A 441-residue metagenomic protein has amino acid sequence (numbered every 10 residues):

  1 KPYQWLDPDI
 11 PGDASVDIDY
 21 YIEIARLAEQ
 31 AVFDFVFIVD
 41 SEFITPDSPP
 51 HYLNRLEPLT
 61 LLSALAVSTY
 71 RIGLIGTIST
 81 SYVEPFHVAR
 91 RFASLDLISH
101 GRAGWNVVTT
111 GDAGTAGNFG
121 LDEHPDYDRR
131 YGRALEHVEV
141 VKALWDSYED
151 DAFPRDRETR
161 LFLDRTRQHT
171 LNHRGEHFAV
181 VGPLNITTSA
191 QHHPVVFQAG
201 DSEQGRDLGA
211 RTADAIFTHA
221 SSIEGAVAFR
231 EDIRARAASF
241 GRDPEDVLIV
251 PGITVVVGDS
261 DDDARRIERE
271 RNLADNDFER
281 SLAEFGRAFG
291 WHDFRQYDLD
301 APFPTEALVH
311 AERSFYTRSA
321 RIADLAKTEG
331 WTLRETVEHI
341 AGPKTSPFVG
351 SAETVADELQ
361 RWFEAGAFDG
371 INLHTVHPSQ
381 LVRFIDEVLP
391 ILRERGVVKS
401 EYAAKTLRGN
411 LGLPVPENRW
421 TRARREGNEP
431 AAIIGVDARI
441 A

Functional and structural regions predicted by a protein language model:
K1-S68, Q191-P194, A423-E426, A431-A441: N-terminal beta1-alpha1-beta2 module of alpha/beta enzyme domains
S15-A28, Q198-L208, S351-E364: Short, acidic/polar
A28, V32, L65, L95 (+8 more regions): Conserved, mostly hydrophobic/aromatic
E29-Q30, L62-Y70, D96-R102, A238-P244 (+1 more regions): Acidic (Asp/Glu)-rich catalytic clusters
V36-I38, L74-I78, G101-V107, P194-A199 (+4 more regions): Hydrophobic faces of well-ordered beta-strands that scaffold small-molecule active sites in alpha/beta enzyme cores
E84-D207, R211-T212, A238-F240, E245 (+5 more regions): Internal, glycine-rich beta/alpha segment that forms the wall or movable "lid" of small-molecule/cofactor binding
F119, D126, H137-A143, V227-A235 (+1 more regions): C-terminal helical cap(s) of enzyme catalytic domains, especially alpha/beta-barrels
I249-D263, L407-R419: Short, conserved secondary-structure transition motifs
